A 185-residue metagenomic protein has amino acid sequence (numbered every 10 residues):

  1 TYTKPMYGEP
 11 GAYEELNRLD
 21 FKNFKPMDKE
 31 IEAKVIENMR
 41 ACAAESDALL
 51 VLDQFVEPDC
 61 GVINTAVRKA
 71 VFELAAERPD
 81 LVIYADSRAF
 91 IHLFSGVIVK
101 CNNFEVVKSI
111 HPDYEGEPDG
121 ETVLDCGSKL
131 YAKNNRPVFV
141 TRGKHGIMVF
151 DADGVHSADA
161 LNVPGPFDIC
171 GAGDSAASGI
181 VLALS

Functional and structural regions predicted by a protein language model:
T1-I169, S185: Ribokinase/PfkB-type carbohydrate-kinase core domain
G173: Short basic (Lys/Arg) and small-residue
A177-A183: N-terminal cofactor/phosphate-binding cores enriched in small/glycine residues, especially glycine-rich loops such as
